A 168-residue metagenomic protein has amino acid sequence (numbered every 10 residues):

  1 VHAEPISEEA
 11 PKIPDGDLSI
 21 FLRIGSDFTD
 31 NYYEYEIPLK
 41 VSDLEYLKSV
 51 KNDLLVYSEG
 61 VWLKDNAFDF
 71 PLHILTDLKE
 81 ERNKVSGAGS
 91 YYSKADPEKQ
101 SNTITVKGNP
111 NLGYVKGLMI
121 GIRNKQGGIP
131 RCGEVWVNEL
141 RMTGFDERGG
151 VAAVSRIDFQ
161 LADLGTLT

Functional and structural regions predicted by a protein language model:
V1-E4, A10-F28, E34-E36, K51-P130: Extracellular beta-strand ligand-recognition surfaces/modules
E8-E9, G144: A generic structural signal for short coil/turn motifs at secondary-structure boundaries
S26-D27, K125-A152: Exposed low-complexity, polar/acidic, P/S/T/G-rich flexible segments that act as propeptides, protease-susceptible
E34-E45: Solvent-exposed serine/threonine-rich low-complexity stretches and specific carbohydrate-binding patches
Y46-V50: Eukaryote-specific, cytoplasm-facing alpha-helical/coiled-coil scaffolding segments in long proteins
S155-F159: Residues on the lipid-exposed face of transmembrane beta-strands in outer-membrane beta-barrel proteins
D163-L167: Repeated loop/turn-to-beta-strand initiation elements of outer-membrane beta-barrel proteins
